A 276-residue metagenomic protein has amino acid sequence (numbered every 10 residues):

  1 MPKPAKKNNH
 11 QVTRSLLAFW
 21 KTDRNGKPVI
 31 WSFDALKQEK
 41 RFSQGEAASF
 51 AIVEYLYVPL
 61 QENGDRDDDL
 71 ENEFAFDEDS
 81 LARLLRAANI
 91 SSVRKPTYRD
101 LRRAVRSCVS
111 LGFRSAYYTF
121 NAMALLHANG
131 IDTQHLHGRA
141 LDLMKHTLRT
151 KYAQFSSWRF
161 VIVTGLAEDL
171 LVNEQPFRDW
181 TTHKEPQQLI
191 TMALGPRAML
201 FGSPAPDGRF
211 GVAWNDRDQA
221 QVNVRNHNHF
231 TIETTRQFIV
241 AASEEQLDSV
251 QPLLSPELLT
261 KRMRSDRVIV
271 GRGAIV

Functional and structural regions predicted by a protein language model:
M1-V276: Alpha-helical structural context detector biased toward long hydrophobic helices
